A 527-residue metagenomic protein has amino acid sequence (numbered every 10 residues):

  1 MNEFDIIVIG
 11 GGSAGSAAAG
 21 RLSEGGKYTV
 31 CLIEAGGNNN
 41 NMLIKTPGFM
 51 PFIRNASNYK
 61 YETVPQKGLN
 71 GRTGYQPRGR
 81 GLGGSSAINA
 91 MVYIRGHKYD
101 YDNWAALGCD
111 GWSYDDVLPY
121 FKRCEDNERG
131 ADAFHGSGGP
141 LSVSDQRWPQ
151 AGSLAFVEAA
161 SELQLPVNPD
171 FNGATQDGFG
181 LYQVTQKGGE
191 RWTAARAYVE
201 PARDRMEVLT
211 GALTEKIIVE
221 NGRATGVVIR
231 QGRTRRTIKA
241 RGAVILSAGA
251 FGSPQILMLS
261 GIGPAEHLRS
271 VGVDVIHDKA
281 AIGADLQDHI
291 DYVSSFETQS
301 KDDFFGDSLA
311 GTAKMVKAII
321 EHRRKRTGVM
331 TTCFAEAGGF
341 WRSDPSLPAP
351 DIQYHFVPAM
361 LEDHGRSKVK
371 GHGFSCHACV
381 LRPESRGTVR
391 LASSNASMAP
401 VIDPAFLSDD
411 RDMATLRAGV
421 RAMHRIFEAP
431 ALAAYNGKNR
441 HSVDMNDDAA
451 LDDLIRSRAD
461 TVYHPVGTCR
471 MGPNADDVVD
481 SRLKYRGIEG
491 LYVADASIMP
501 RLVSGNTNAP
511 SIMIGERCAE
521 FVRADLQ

Functional and structural regions predicted by a protein language model:
M1-Q527: N-terminal redox-cofactor-binding region of secreted/periplasmic oxidoreductases
